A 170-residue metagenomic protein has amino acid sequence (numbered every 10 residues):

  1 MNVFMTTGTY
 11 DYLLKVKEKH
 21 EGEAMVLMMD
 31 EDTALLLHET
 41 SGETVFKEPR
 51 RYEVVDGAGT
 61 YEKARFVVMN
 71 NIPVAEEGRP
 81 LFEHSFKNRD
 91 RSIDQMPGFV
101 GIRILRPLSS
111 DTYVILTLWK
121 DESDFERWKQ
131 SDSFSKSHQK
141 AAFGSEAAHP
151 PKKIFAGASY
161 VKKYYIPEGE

Functional and structural regions predicted by a protein language model:
M1-K17: N-terminal leader/propeptide segments of preproteins
M1-T6, M28-S41, V67-I72, L105-S131: Short, well-ordered beta-strand segments in beta-rich or mixed alpha/beta enzyme and ligand-binding folds
Y12-T33, T40-E53, D94-V100, E122-G157: An amphipathic, aromatic/His-enriched active-site/gating alpha helix that lines ligand/cofactor pockets
D32-A34, E43-T44, G57-G59, P167-E170: A short acidic, often aromatic-flanked loop/helix-cap motif at beta-alpha or helix-coil junctions that lines enzyme
F46-E83: Surface-exposed beta-loop interaction hotspot
D90, R103-I104: Hydrophobic/aromatic beta-strand elements that line small-molecule binding cavities or substrate pockets in beta-rich
K153-E170: Catalytic "initiation/cleavage/transfer" segments centered on a nucleophilic residue and adjacent nucleic-acid-engaging
